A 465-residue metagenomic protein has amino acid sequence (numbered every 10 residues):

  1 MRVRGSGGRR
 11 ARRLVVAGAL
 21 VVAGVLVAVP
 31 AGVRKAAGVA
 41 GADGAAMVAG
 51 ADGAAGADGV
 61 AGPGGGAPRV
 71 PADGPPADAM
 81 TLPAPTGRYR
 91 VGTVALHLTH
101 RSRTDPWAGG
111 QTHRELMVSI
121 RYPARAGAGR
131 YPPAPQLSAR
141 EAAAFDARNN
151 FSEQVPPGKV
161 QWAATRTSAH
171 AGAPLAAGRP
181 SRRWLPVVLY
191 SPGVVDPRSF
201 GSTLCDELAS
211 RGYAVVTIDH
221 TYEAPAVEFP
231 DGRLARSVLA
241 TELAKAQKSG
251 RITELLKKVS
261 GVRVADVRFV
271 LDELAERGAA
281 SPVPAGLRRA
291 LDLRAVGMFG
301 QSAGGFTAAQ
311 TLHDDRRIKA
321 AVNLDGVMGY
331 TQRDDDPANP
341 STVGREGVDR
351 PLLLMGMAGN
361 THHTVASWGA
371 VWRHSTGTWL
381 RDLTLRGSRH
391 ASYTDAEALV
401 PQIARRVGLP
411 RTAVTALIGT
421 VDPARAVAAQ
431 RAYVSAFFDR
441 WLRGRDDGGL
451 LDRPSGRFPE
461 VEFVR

Functional and structural regions predicted by a protein language model:
L26-D78: C-terminal region of N-terminal signal peptides and the immediate post-cleavage residues of exported proteins
G66, P71-P83, R88-T93, R101-S102 (+4 more regions): Alpha/beta-hydrolase-fold serine-hydrolase catalytic core, especially in secreted/extracellular enzymes
P68-V188, A413-P423: Domain-level recognition of soluble alpha/beta enzyme cores, biased toward histidine phosphatases/phosphomutases
P123-R125, A134-Q154, F200-Q247, R386: Active-site machinery of serine-nucleophile hydrolases
S168-L185, L189-E228, Y330-T331, T361-H362: Short substrate-entry loop that stabilizes the transition state in hydrolases
E228-A290: Alpha/beta-hydrolase active-site loop
V270-N339: Primarily recognizes the serine-hydrolase "nucleophile elbow" in alpha/beta-hydrolase and SGNH/GDSL folds
K319-H390: The feature captures the conserved acid-bearing segment of alpha/beta-hydrolase catalytic domains
